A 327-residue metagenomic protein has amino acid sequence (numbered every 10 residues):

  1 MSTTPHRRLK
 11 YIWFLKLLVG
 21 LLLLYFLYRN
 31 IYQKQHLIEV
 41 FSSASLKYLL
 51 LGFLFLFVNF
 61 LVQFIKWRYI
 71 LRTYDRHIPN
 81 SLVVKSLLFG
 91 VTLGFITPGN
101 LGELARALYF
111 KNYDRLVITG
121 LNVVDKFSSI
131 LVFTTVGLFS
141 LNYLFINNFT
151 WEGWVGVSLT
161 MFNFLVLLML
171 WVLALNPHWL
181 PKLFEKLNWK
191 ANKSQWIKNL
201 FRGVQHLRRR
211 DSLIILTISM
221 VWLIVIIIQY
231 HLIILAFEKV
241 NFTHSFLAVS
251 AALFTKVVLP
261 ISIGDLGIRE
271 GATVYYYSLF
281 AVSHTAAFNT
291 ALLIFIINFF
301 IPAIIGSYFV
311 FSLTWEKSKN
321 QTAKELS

Functional and structural regions predicted by a protein language model:
M1-L87, Y143-V258, I296-S327: Predominantly cytoplasmic-facing regulatory/coupling regions of multi-pass membrane proteins
N80-K85, N100, D114-F127, V282-L293: Membrane-interface alpha-helices at helix entry/exit sites of multi-pass transporters
L88-A105: Short intracellular "coupling" helices and adjacent cytoplasmic loop segments at the cytosolic face of multi-pass
T92-T97, G120-N142, T255, L292-I304: Membrane-embedded alpha-helical segments of transport systems, primarily multispan ion/solute transporters
L93-T97, S250-E270: Transmembrane alpha-helix interface/packing and boundary motifs in multi-pass membrane proteins, characterized by
E103-K111, S262-S278: Re-entrant/interfacial helical elements at transmembrane boundaries that shape and gate the permeation pathway
N112-V166: Hydrophobic alpha-helical segments and helix pairs
